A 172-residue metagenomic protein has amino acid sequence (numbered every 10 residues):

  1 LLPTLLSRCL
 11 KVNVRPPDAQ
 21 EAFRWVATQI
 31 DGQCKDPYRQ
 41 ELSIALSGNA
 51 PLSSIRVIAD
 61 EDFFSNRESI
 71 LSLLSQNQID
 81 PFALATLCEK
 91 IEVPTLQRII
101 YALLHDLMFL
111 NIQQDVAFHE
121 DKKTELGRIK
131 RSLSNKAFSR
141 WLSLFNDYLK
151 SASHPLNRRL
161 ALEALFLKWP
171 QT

Functional and structural regions predicted by a protein language model:
L1-T172: Charged, glycine-rich active-site and insertion segments that engage polyanionic ligands
